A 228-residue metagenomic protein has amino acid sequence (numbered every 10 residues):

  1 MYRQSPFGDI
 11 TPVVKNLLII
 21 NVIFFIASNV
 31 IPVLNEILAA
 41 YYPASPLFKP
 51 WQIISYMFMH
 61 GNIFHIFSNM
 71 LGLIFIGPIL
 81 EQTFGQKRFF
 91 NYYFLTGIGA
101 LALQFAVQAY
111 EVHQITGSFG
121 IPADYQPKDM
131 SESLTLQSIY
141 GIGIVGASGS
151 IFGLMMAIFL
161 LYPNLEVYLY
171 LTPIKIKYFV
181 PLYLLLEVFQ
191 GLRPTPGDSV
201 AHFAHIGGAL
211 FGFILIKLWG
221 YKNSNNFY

Functional and structural regions predicted by a protein language model:
M1-Y228: A detector for small-residue-rich transmembrane helices and their helix-helix packing motifs
